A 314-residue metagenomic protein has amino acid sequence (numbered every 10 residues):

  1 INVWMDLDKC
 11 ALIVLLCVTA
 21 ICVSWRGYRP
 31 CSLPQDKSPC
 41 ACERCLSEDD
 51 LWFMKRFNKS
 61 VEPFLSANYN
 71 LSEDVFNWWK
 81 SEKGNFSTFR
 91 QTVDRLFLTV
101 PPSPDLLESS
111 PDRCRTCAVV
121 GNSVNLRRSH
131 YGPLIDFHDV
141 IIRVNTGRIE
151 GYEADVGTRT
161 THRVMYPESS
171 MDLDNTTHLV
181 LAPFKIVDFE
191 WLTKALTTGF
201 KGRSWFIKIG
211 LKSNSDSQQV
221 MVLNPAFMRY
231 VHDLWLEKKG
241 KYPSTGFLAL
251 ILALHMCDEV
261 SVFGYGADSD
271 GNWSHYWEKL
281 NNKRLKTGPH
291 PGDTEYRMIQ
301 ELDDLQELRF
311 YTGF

Functional and structural regions predicted by a protein language model:
N2-F314: Metal-ion/cofactor- or nucleotide/acyl-coenzyme-handling active-site neighborhoods
